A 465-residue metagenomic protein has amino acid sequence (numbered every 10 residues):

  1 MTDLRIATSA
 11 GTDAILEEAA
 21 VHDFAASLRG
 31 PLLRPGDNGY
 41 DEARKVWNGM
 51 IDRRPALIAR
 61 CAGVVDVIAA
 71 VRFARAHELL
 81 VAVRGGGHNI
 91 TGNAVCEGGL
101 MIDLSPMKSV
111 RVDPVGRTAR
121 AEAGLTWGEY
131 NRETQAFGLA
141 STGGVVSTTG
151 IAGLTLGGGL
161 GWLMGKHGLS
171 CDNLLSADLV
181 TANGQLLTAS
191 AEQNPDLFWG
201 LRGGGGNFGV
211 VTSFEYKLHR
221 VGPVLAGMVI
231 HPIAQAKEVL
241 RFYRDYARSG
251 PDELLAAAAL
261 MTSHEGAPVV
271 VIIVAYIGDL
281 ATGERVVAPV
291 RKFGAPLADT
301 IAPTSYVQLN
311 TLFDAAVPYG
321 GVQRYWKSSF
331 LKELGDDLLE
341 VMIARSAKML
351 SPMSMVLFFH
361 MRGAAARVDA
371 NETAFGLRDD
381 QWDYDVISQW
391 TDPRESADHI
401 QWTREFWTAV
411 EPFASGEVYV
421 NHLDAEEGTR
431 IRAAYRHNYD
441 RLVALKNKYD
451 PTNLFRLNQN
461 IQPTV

Functional and structural regions predicted by a protein language model:
M1-V465: Soluble FAD-dependent oxygen oxidases
